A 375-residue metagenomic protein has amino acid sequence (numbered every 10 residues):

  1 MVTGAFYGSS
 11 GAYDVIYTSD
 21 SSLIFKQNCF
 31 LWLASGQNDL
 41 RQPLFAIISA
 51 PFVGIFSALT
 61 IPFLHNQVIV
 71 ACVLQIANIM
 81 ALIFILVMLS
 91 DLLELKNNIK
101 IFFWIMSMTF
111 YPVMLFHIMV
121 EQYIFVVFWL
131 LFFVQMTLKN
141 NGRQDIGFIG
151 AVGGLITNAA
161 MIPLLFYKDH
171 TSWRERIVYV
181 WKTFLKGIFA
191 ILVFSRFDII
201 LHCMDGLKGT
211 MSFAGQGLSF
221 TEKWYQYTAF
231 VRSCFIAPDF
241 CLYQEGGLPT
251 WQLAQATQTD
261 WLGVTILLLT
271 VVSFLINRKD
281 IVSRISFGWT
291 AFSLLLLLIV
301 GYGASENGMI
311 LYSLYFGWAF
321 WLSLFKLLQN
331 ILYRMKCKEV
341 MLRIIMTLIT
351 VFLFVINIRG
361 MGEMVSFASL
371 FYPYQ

Functional and structural regions predicted by a protein language model:
S35-H65, I69, I76: Short hydrophobic/aromatic helix or loop-helix immediately within or flanking a transmembrane segment in polytopic
V73-E94, V272-S273: Transmembrane-helix motifs of polytopic, lipid-linked glycan transferases
L86-T109: Transmembrane-helix signature of polytopic, membrane-embedded enzymes that assemble or transfer cell-envelope glycans
V87-M88, D239-Q252, A256-D280: Hydrophobic, aromatic-rich transmembrane alpha-helices and their immediate juxtamembrane boundary segments
I101-M106, K279-I299: Transmembrane alpha-helix segments characteristic of polytopic inner-membrane glycan-assembly/cell-envelope
L115-I124: Short acidic/glycine- and proline-prone juxtamembrane loop motifs at membrane-interface regions of multi-pass membrane
F133-Q144: Membrane-interface transmembrane helices that cradle and orient dolichyl/undecaprenyl
G142-T171, L348: Membrane-interface alpha helices of multi-pass inner-membrane proteins
